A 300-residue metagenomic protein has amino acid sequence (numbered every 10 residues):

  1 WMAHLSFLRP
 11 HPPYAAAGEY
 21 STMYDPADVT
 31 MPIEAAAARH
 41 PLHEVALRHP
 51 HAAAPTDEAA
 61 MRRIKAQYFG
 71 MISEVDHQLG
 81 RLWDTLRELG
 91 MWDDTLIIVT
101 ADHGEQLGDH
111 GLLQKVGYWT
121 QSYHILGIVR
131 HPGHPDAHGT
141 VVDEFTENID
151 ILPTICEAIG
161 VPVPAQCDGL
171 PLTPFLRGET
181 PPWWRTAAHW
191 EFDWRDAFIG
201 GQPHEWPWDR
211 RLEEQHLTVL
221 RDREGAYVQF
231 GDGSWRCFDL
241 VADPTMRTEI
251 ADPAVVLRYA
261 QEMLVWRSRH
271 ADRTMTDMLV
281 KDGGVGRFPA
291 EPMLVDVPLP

Functional and structural regions predicted by a protein language model:
W1-A35, R87-L96, R258: Active-site regions of oxyanion-processing enzymes, predominantly non-cytosolic
P10-A16, T22, Q106-D109, Q114-V116 (+6 more regions): Short catalytic/ligand-binding loop motif for oxyanion handling, primarily in non-cytosolic enzymes, centered on
P13-E19, T85-E147: Histidine-centered active-site microenvironments of extracellular/periplasmic hydrolases and transferases
M31, A53-T95, A158: A long, amphipathic alpha-helix that forms part of the scaffold/cap immediately adjacent to metal-dependent active
A53-A60, I250-P300: Long, internal low-complexity/basic segments
D57-G70, Q114, P135-T146, A158-V163 (+1 more regions): Active-site rim elements
D93-T95, A137-E213, M278: Polar, surface-exposed loop/tail segments that function as active-site lids or cofactor/substrate-recognition elements
T120-Q121, W190-A251, M293-P300: C-terminal, low-complexity/hydrophilic appendages and adjacent surface loops of extracellular/periplasmic anionic
